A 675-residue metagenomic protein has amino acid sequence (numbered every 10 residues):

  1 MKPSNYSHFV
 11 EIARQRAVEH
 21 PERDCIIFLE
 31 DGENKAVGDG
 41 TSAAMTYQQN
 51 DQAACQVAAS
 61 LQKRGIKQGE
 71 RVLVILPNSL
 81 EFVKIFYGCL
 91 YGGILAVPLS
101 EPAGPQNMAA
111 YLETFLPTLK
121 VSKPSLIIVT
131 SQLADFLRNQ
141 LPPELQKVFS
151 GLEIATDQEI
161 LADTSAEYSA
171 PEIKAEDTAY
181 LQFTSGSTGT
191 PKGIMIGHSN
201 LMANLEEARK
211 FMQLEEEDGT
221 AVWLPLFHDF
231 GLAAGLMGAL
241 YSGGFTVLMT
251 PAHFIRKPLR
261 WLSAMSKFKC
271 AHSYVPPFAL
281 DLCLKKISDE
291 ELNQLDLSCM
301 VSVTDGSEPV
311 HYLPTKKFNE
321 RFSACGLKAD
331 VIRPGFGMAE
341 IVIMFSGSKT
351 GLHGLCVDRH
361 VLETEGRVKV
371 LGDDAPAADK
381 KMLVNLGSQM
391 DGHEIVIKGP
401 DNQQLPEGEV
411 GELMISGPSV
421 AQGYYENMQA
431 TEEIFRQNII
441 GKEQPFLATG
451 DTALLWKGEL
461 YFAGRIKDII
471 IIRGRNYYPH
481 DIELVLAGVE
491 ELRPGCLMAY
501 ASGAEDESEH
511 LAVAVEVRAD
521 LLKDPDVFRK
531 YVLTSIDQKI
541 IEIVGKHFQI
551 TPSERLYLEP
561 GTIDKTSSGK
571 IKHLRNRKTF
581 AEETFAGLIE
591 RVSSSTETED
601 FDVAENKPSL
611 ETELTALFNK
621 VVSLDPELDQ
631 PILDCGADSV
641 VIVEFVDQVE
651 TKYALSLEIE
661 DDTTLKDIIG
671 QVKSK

Functional and structural regions predicted by a protein language model:
P21-D24, I154-A155, A162-F183, T190 (+3 more regions): Conserved pre-ATP/AMP-binding loop-to-beta segment of ANL
I26-S79, V83-K84, G104-Y111, A170-E172 (+1 more regions): Conserved AMP-binding/adenylate-forming core of the ANL superfamily
G32-K35, D39, M108, L112 (+5 more regions): ANL superfamily adenylate-forming
M202-G219, D229-A271, K286-D289: Conserved AMP-binding/adenylation subdomain of ANL enzymes
M265, C270-Y274, K286-K380, E394-I395 (+1 more regions): Gly/Ser/Thr-rich phosphate-binding loop
L383-V396, P400-G408, E412-N476: Conserved ATP-binding/catalytic segment of the ANL
C496, E542-I571, T584-E597, V641 (+1 more regions): AMP-binding/adenylate-forming catalytic domain of the ANL superfamily
T596-P626, V641-K652, D667-K675: Thiotemplate assembly-line natural product biosynthesis machinery
